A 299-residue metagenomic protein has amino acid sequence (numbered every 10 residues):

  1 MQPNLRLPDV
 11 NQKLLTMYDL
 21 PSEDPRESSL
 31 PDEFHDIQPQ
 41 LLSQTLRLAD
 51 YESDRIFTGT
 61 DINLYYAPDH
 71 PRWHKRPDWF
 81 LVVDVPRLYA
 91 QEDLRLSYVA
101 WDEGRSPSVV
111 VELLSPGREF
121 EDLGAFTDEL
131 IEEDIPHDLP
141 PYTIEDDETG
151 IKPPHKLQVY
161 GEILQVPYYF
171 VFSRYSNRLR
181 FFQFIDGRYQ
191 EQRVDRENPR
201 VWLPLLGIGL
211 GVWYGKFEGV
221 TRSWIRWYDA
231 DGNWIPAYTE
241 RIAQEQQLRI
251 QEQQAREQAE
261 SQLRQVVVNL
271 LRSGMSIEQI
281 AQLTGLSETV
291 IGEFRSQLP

Functional and structural regions predicted by a protein language model:
Q2-P31, H70, L88-V109, L114-Q165 (+5 more regions): C-terminal interaction segment
D32-P86: Acidic-basic catalytic patches of nuclease active cores, encompassing PD-(D/E)XK and other metal-cofactor nuclease
T284-F294: Short, basic interhelical loop/turn and adjoining N-cap of the next helix at nucleic-acid- or acidic-partner-contacting
R295-P299: C-terminal regulatory/interaction regions
